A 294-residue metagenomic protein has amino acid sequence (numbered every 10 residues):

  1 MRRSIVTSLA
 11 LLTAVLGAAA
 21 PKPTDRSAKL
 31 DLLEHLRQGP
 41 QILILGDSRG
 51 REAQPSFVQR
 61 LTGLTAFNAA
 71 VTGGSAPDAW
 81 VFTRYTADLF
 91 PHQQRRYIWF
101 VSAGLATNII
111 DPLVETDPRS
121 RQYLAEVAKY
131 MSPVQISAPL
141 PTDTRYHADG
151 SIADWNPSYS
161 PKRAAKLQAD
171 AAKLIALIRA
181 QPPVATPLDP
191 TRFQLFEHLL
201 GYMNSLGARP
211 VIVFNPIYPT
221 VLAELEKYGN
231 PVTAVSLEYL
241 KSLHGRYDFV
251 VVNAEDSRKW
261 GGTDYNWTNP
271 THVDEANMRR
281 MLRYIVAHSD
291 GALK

Functional and structural regions predicted by a protein language model:
M1-Q41: N-terminal secretory targeting modules
I44-E126: Membrane-embedded segments
E52-A53, L105-I109, P219-A223, W260-G262: Short catalytic/ligand-binding loop motif for oxyanion handling, primarily in non-cytosolic enzymes, centered on
W80-T83, D189-E197, G229-L240: Well-ordered, non-membrane alpha-helical segments in soluble/globular domains
F100-A103, I110-R209: Secreted/periplasmic serine-hydrolase-like ester/acetyl group-modifying domain
L200-Y228: Active-site segments of SGNH/GDSL-like serine hydrolases that catalyze O-acetyl group transfer/hydrolysis on lipids
T220-N253: Substrate-gating cap/lid alpha-helix
N266-K294: Histidine-centered active-site loop/cap adjacent to the catalytic His in serine esterases/O-acetyl transfer systems
